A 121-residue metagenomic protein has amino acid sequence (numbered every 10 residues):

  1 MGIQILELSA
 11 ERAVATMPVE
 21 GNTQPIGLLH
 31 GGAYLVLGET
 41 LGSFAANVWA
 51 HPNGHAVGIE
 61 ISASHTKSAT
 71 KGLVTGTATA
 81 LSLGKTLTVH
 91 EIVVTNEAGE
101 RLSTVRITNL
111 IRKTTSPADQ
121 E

Functional and structural regions predicted by a protein language model:
M1, E11-A13, H55-I61, G72 (+1 more regions): A generic structural signal for short beta-strands and their flanking turns/coil linkers
M1-L29: Catalytic strand-loop segment that frames the active site of acyl-thioester-processing enzymes
V19, A50, N109-I111: Short beta-strand segments enriched in hydrophobic/aromatic residues within well-folded beta-rich domains
I26-S43: Compact, glycine-rich, soluble single-domain proteins
S43-T75, A80: Hydrophobic beta-strand-centered segment that forms part of the acyl-chain substrate-binding groove
S68-K71, T75-E121: HotDog/MaoC-like acyl-thioester-processing domains
